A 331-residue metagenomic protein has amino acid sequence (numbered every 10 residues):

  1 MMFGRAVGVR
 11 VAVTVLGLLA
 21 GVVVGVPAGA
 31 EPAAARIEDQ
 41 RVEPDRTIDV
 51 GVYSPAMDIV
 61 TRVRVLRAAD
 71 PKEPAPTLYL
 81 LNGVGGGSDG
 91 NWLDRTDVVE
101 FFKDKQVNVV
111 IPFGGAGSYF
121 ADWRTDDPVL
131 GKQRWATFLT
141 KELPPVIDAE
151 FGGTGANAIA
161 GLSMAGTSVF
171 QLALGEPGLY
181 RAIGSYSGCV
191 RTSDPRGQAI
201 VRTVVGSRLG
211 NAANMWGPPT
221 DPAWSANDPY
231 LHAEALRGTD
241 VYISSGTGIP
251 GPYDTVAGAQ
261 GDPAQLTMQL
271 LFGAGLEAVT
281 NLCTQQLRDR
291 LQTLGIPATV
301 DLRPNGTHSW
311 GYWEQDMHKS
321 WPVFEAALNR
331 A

Functional and structural regions predicted by a protein language model:
F3, G8-V9, G21, G25-A331: Non-catalytic cap/lid and distal C-terminal segments of serine-dependent acyl enzymes
A12-A20: Hydrophobic helical h-region of N-terminal Sec-dependent signal peptides in bacterial secretory/periplasmic proteins
